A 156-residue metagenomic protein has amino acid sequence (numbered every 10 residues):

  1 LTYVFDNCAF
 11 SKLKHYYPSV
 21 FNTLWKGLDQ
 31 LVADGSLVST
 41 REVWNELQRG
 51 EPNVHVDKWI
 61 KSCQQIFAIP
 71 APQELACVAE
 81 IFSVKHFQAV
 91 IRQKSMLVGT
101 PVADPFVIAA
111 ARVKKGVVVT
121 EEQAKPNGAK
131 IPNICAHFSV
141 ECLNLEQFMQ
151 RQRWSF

Functional and structural regions predicted by a protein language model:
L1-S39, E46-K61: Short, well-structured N-terminal submotif of metal-dependent ribonuclease cores
T2, E121-F156: Acidic, PIN/NYN-like endoribonuclease modules and their adjacent C-terminal/linker elements
S11, W44-E46, E122-P126: Short histidine/acidic/glycine/proline-rich micro-motifs that form metal- and phosphate-coordinating active-site loops
S39-T40, A103: Replace "coordinates the UDP/GDP/TDP-sugar" with "coordinates nucleotide-activated sugar donors
R41-V98: PIN-domain endoribonuclease scaffold, especially VapC-family toxins
H55-V56, V107, I131, L145: Residues within well-ordered alpha-helices
Q73-N133: Active-site neighborhoods of divalent-metal-dependent phosphate/nucleic-acid chemistry enzymes
